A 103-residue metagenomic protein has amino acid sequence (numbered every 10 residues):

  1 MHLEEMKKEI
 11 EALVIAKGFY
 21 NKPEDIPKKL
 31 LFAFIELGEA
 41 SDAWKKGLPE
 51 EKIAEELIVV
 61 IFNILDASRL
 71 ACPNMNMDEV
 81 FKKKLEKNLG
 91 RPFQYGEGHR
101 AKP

Functional and structural regions predicted by a protein language model:
M1-P103: Flexible "arm" and connector segments at domain edges
